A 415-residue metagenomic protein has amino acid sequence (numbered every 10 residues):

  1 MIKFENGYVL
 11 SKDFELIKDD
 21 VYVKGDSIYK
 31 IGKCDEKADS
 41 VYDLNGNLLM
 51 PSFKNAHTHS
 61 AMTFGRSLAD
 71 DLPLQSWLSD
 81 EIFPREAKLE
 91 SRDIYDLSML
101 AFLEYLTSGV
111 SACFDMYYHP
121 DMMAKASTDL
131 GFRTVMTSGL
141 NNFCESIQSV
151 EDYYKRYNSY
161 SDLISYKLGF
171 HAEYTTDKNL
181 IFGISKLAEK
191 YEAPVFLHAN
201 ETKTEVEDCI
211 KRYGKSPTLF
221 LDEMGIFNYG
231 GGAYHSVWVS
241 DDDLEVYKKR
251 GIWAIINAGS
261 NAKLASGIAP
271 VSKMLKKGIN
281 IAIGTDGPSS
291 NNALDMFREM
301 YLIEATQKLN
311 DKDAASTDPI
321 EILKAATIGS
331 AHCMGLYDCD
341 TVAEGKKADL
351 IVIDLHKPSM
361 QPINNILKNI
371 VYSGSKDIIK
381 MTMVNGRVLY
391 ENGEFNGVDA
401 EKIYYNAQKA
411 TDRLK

Functional and structural regions predicted by a protein language model:
M1-D19, K24-G25, C34, K324-K415: Active-site microenvironment of metallo-dependent hydrolases
I2-N6, E36-W77, M99, L103-T107: Replace "His-x-His-based motif
G7, V21, D26, G46 (+14 more regions): Divalent metal-coordination and catalytic microenvironments
F64-D96, L130-S138, K203-G230, R250-W253 (+1 more regions): Active-site gating loops and adjacent loop-to-helix segments of metal-dependent hydrolytic enzymes
R66-G131, E151-Y160, A407-R413: Alpha-helical scaffold segments that flank or form the walls of functional sites
M123-S240: Metal-coordinating catalytic core of metallo-dependent amide/deamination hydrolases
E223-G230, S272-K357, S373-K376: His/Asp/Glu-enriched, well-ordered alpha-helical/loop segment that forms or immediately abuts the divalent-metal
D241-D242, K248-I279, G284-T285: A conserved active-site cap/scaffold subdomain adjacent to cofactor or substrate pockets
